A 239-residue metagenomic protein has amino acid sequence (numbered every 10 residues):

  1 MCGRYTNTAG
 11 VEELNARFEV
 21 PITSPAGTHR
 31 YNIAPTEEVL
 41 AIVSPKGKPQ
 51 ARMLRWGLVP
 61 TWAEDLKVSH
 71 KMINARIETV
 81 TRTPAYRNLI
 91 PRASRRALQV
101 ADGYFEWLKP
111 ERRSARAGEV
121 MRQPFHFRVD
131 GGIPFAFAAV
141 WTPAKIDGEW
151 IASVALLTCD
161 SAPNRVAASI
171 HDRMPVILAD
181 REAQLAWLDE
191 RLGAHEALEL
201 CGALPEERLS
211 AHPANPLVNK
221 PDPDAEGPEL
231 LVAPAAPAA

Functional and structural regions predicted by a protein language model:
M1-A239: Short linear sequence motif anchored by a di-proline
